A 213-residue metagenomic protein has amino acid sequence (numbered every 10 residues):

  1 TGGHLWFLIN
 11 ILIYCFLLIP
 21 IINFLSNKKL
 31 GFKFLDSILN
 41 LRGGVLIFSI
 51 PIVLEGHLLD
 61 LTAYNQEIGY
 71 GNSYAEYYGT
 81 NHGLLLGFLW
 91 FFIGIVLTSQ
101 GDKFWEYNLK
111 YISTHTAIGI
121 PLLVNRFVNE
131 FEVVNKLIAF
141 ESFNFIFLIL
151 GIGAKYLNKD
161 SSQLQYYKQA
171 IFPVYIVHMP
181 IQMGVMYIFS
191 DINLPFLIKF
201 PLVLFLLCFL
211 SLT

Functional and structural regions predicted by a protein language model:
T1-T213: Alpha-helical transmembrane segments and their immediate juxtamembrane cytosolic regions
